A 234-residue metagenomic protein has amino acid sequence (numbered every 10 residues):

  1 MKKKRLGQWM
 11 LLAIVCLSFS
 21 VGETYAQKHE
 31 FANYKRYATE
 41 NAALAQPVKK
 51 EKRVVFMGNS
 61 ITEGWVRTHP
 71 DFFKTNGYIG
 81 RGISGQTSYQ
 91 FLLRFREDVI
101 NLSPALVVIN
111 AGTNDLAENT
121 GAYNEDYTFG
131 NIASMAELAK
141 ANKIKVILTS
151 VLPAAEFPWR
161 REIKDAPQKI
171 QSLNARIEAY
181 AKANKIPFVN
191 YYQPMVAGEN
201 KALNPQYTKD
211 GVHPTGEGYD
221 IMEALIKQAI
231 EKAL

Functional and structural regions predicted by a protein language model:
M1-Q27: Bacterial Sec-dependent N-terminal signal peptides
R5, I61, G85, P153 (+1 more regions): Residue-level detector of flexible, active-site-proximal loop/helix-junction positions within diverse enzyme catalytic
L12, V48, N204-Q206: N-terminal hydrophobic alpha-helix used for membrane targeting or insertion
Y25-A105: Serine-esterase "nucleophile elbow" of acetyl-processing enzymes
D71-N76, L93-L234: Alpha-helical cap/lid subdomain in secreted, periplasmic, or secretory-pathway luminal O-acyl-processing enzymes
